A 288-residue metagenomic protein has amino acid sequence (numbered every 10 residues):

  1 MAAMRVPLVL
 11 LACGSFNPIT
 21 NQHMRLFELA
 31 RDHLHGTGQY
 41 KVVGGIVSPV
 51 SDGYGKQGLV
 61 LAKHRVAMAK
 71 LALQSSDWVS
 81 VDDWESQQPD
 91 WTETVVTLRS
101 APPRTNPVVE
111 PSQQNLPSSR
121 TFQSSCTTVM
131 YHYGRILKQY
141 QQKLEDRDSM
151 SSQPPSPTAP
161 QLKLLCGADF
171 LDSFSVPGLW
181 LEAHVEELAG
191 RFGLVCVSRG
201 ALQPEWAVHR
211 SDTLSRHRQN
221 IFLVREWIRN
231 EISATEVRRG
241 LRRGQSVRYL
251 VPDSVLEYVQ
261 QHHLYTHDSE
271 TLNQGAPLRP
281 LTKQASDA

Functional and structural regions predicted by a protein language model:
M1-A288: Nucleotidyltransferase catalytic core that binds NTPs
